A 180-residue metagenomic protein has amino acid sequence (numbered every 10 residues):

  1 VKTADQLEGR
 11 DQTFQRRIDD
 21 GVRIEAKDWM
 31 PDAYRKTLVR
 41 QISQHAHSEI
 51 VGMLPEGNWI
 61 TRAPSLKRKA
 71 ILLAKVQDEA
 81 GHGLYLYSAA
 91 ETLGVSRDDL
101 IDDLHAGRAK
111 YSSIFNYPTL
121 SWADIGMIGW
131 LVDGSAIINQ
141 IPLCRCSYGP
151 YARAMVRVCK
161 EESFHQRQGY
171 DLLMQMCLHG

Functional and structural regions predicted by a protein language model:
V1-M30, L66: Extreme N-terminal leader/anchor segments
V1-T13, K75-D103, G169-M174: Conserved alpha-helical segments that form or flank metal/cofactor-binding pockets of metalloenzymes
R23-S43, D103-G129, C146, M176-G180: Acidic/His metal-coordination segments adjacent to aromatic residues that form catalytic metal sites in metalloenzymes
W29-Y34, G52-A74, A136-Y151: Helix-loop segments that flank and shape redox-cofactor active sites
Y34-H45, A63-H82, I125, P150-E162: Alpha-helical scaffold segments that form or flank carboxylate-/histidine-based iron centers
T61-P64, A80-L84, E91, V95 (+3 more regions): Hydrophobic/aromatic-lined pockets within catalytic cores
F115-Q168: Internal, conserved structured core segments that host functional sites
